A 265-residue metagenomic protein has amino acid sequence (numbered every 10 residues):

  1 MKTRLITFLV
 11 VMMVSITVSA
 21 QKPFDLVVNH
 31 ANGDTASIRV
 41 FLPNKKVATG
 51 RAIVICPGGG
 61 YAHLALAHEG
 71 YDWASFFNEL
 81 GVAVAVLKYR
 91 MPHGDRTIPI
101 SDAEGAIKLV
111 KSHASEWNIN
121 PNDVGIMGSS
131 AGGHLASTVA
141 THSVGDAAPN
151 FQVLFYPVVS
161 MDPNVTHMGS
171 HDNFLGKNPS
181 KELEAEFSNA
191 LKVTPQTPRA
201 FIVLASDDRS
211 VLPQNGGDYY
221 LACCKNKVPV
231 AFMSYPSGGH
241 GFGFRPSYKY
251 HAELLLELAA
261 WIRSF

Functional and structural regions predicted by a protein language model:
M1-P23: Bacterial Sec-dependent N-terminal signal peptides
A20-V47, R51, R96: N-terminal cap/lid segment of alpha/beta-hydrolase-fold proteins
A31, A36-F41, G217-F265: C-terminal catalytic histidine-bearing segment of alpha/beta-hydrolase fold enzymes
L66-A85: Short amphipathic alpha-helix adjacent to the substrate-entry channel of hydrolases
D95-S115, L254-L256: Alpha/beta-hydrolase active-site loop
G105-S170, E184-A185: Primarily recognizes the serine-hydrolase "nucleophile elbow" in alpha/beta-hydrolase and SGNH/GDSL folds
Q196, F201-L204, D208: Short beta-strand/loop motif that positions the catalytic acidic residue of the alpha/beta-hydrolase fold
R209-N215: Conserved alpha/beta-hydrolase "acid-adjacent" motif
